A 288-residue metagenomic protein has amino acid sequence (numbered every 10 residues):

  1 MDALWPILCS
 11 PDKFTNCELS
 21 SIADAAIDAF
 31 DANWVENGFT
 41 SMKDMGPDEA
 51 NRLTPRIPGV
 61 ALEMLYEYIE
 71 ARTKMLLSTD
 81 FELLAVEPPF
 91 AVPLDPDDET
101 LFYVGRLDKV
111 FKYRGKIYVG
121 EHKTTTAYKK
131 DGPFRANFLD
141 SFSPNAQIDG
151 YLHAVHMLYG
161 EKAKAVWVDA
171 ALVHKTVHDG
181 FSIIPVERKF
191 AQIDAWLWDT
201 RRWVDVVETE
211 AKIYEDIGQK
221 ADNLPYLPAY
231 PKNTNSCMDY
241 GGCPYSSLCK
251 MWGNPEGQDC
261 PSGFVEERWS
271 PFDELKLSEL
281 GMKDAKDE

Functional and structural regions predicted by a protein language model:
M1-D12, F134, D140, M157: An N-terminal domain-start capping segment
D2-E87, P93: A non-catalytic, helix-rich entry segment at domain boundaries
F14-N16, D95-T100, R114-K116, Y159-K162 (+1 more regions): Short, solvent-exposed loop/turn segments that connect beta-strands within catalytic domains and beta-strand-rich
E18-A26, E49-I57, F81-L83, F102 (+3 more regions): Glycine-rich, flexible loop segments associated with nucleotide phosphate handling
S20, D24, L83-A85, K116-E121 (+2 more regions): Short, well-ordered strand-loop elements centered on a beta-strand within folded domains, enriched for acidic residues
M75, D98-E99, K232: Residues embedded in well-ordered secondary-structure elements
F81, A85-L152, H156: Non-catalytic protein-protein interaction segments used by genome-maintenance enzymes to assemble and couple activities
D140-S143, G150-E288: Metal-dependent nuclease catalytic regions and adjoining charged, substrate-binding loops involved in nucleic-acid end
